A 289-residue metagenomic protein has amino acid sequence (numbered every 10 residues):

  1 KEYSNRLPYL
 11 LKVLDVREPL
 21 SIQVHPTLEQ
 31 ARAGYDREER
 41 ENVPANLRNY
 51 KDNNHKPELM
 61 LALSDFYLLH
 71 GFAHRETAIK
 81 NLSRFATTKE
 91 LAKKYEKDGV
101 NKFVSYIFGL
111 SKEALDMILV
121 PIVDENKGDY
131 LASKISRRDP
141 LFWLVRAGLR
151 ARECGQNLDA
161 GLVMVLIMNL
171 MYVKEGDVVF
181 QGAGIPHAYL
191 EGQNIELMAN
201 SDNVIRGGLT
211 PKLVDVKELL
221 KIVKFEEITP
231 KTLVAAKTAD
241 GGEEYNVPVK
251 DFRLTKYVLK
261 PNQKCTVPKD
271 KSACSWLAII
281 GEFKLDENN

Functional and structural regions predicted by a protein language model:
K1, V16-P19, R37, N49-T77 (+3 more regions): Glycine- and acidic-residue-biased ligand/ion/polar-headgroup-sensing regions
K1-I135, P211-K231, L254-K256: Transition-metal
P8-V13, A236-T266: A short glycine-rich, His/Asp/Glu-containing loop-to-beta-strand
L14, L170-F180, I185-Y189, I195 (+1 more regions): Short acidic-glycine-tyrosine-enriched beta hairpin
L20, Q30, V178-A188, N203 (+2 more regions): Histidine-centered metal-chelating micro-motifs
Q23, M60, Y172, F180 (+4 more regions): Structured core elements
Y106-G109, E113-K174: A charged, amphipathic alpha-helical module
Q193-E244: C-terminal, non-catalytic macromolecule-binding modules
